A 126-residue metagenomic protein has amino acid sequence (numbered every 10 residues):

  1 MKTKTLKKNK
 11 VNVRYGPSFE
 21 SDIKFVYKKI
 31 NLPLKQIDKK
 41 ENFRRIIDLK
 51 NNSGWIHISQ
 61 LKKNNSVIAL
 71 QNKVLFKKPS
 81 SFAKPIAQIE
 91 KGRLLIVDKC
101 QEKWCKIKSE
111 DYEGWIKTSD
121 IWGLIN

Functional and structural regions predicted by a protein language model:
M1-Y15, F25-I30, I37-K78, F82-R93 (+2 more regions): SH3-family beta-barrel domains
